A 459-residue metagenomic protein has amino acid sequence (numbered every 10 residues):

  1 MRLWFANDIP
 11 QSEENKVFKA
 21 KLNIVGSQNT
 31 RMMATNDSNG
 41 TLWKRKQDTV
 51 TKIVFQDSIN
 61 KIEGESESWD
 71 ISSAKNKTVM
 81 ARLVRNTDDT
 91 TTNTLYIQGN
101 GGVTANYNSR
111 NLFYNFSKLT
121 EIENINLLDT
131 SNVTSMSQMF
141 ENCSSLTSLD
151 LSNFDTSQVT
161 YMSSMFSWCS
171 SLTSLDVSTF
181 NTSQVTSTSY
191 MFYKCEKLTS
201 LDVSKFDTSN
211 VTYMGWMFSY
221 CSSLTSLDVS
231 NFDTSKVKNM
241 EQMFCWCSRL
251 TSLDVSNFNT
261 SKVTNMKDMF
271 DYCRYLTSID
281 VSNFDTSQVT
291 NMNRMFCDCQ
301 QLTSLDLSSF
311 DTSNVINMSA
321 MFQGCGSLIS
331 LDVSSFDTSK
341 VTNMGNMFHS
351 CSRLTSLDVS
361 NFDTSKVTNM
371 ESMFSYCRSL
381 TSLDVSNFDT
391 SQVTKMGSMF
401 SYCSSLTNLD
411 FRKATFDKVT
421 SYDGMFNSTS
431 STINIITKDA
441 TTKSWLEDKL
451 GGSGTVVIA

Functional and structural regions predicted by a protein language model:
M1-R31, S109: C-terminal, structured domain-capping segment
R31-A459: Negatively charged
